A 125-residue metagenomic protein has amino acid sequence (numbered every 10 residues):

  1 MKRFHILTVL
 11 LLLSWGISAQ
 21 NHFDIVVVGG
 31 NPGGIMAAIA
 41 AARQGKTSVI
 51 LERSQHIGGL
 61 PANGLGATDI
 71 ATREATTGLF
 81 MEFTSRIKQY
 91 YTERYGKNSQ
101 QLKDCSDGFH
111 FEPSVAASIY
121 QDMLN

Functional and structural regions predicted by a protein language model:
K2-V9: Sec-dependent signal peptide recognition, specifically the positively charged N-region followed immediately by
S14-G16: N-terminal signal peptide c-region/cleavage motif recognized by signal peptidases
Q20-N31: Beta1/beta-strand and adjacent pyrophosphate-binding region of the FAD-binding site in flavoprotein oxidoreductases
H22-F23, Q44-T47: Short coil/turn connectors at secondary-structure junctions
G34: N-terminal Rossmann-fold NAD(P) dinucleotide-binding loop
A41: Aromatic pocket-lining residues of Rossmann-like dinucleotide-binding sites
K46-T47, E52-N125: Conserved N-terminal/central alpha/beta ligand/cofactor-binding core
